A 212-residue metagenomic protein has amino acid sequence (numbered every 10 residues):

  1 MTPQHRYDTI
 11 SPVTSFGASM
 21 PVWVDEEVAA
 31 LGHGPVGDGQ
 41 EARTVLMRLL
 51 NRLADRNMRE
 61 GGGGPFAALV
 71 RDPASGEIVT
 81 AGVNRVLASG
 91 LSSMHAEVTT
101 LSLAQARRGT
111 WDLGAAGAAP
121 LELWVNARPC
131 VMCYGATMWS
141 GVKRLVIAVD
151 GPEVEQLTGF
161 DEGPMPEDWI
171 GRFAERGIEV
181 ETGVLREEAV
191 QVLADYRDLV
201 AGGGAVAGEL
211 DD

Functional and structural regions predicted by a protein language model:
P21-V36: Short, contiguous pre-domain boundary segments
P35-G62: Short, basic/aromatic recognition patches
L50, A67, T100: Conserved hydrophobic/aromatic pocket- or pore-lining residues that grip, position, or stack substrates in active sites
P65-D72: Short beta-strand scaffold segments in enzyme catalytic cores
P73-V79: Short, glycine-anchored, charge-dense loop/turn motifs used at functional sites
T80-Q191: Zn2+-dependent cytidine deaminase-like catalytic core
A189-D212: Thiol/selenol-based redox catalytic cores and closely related redox-interacting motifs
